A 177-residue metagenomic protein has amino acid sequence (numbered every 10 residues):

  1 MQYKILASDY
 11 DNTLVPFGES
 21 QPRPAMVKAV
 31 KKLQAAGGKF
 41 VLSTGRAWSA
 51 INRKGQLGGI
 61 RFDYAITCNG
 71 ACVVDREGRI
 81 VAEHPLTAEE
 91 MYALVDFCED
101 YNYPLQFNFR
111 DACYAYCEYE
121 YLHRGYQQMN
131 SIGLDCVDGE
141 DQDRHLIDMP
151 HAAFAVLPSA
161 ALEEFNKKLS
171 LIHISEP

Functional and structural regions predicted by a protein language model:
K4-F17: Asp-based phosphoryl-transfer active-site loop
R23-L122: Active-site phosphate-binding/coordination module
V74, D143-D148: Short, flexible turn/loop "capping" segments at secondary-structure junctions
L122-E140: Acidic, His- and aromatic-enriched active-site or binding-groove loops in soluble protein domains that engage sugars
A155-P158: Short beta-strand-to-loop capping motifs
A160-N166: Short, conserved charged micro-motifs
S170-P177: Residue-level detector of conserved catalytic or cofactor/ligand-binding positions in enzyme active sites
